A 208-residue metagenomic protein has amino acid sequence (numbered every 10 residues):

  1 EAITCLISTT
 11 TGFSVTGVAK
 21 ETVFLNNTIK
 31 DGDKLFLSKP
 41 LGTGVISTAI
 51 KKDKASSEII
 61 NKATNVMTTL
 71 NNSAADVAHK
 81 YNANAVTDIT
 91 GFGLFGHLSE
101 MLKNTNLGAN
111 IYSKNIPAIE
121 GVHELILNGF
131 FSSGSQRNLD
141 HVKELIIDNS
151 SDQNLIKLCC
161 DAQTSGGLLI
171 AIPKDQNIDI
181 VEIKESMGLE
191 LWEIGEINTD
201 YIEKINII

Functional and structural regions predicted by a protein language model:
E1-A55, E196: Glycine-rich anion-binding loops of enzyme active sites
T4-T11, T16, K80-I208: Glycine-/charge-enriched secondary-structure boundary and capping motifs
S14-V23, E58-A78, S151: Active-site glycine-rich loop that binds ribose-phosphate moieties when present
E21, K51-A63, N106-N110, F130-F131 (+1 more regions): Glycine-rich tight-turn/loop motif centered on a GG-T
T28, I59, K114: Short acidic-hydrophobic sequence patches enriched in Asp/Glu that either
I29-K30, A75-Y81: Secondary-structure boundary elements
S38-G42, I60-V66, V122, H141-D148: Short acidic/polar alpha-helix capping motifs at helix-coil junctions
L41-G42, K62-L70, V86-T90, L94: Short, contiguous, pocket-lining structural segments that sit at or immediately flank catalytic/ligand-binding sites
